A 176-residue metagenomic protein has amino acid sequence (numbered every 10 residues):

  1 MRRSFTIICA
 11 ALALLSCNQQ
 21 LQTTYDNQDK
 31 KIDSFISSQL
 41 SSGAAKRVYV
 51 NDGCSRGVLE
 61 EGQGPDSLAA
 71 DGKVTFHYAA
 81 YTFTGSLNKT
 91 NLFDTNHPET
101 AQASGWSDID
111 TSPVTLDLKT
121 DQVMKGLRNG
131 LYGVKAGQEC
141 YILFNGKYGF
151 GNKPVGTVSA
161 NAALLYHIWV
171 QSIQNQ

Functional and structural regions predicted by a protein language model:
M1-C17: Sec-dependent bacterial lipoprotein signal peptides
C17-Q176: Cross-family detector of peptidyl-prolyl cis-trans isomerase
